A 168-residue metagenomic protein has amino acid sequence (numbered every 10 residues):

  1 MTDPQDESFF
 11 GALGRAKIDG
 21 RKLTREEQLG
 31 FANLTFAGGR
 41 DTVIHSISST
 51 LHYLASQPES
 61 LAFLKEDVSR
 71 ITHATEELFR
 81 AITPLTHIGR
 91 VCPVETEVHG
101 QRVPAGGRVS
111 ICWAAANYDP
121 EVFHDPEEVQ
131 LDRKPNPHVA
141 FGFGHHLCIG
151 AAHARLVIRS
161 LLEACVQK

Functional and structural regions predicted by a protein language model:
M1-K168: Cytochrome P450
